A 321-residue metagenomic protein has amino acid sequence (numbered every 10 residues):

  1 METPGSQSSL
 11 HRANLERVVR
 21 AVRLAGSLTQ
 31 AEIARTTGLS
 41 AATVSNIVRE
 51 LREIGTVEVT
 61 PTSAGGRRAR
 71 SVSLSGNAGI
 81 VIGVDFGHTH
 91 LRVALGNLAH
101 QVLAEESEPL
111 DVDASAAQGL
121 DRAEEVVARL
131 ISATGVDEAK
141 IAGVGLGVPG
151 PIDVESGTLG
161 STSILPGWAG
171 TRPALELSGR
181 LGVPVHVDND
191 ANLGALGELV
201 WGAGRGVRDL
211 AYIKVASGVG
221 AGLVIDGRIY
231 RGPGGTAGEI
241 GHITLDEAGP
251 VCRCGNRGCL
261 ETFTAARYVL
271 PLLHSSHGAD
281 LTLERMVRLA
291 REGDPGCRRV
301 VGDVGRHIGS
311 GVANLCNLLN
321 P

Functional and structural regions predicted by a protein language model:
M1-K140, W201, E247-V251, N256-P321: ATP-binding/phosphotransfer module of carbohydrate and carboxylate kinases, centering on a glycine-rich
V59-T60, P184-N189, L223: General beta-strand structural signal in soluble alpha/beta enzymes
V81-D85, I141-G145, L210-K214, G220-G222 (+1 more regions): Short glycine-aspartate micro-motif
T89-H90, A216-G218, G238: Short, small/polar residue-rich loop motifs at catalytic or cofactor-binding pockets
N97, V154, V224: Short, acidic, Ser/Thr-enriched surface-loop or helix-capping motifs
V102, E106-D209: Glycine-rich phosphate-binding loop and adjoining helix at the ATP-binding site of ATP-dependent phosphoryl-transfer
T236-L245: Short, intrinsically disordered, charge-biased short linear motifs at domain edges
